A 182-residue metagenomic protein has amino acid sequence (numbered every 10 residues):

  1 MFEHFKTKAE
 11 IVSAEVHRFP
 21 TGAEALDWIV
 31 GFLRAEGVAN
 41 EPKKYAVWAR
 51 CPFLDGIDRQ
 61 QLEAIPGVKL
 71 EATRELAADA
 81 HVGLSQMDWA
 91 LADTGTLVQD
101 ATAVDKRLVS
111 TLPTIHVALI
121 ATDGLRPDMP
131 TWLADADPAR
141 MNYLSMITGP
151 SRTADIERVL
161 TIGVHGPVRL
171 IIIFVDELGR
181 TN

Functional and structural regions predicted by a protein language model:
M1-N182: The feature marks the mature, well-folded catalytic cores of soluble enzymes
